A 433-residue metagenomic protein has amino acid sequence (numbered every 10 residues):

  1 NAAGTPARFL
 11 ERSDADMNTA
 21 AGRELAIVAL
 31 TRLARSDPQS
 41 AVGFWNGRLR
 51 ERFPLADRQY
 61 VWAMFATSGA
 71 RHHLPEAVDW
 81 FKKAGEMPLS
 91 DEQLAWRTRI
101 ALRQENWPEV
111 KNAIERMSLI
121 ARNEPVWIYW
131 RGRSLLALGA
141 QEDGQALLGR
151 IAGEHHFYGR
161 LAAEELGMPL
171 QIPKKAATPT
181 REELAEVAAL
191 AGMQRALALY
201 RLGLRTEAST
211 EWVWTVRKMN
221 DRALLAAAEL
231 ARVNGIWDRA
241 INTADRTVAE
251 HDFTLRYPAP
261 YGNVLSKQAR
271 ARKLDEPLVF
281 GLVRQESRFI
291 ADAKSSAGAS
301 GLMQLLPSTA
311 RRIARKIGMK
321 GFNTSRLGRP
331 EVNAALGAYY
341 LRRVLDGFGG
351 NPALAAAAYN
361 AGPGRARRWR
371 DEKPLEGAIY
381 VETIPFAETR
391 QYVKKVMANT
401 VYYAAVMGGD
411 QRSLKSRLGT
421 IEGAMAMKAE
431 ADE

Functional and structural regions predicted by a protein language model:
N1-L10, G153-K174: Long, contiguous interaction/recruitment modules in multidomain scaffold/adaptor proteins
N1-S40: Solenoidal tandem-repeat scaffolds enriched in leucines and small polar residues
L10-G22, R50-D57, K82-G85, A177-L190 (+1 more regions): TPR-adjacent "capping" and linker segments in tetratricopeptide-repeat scaffold/adaptor proteins
L25-S36, F65-S68, A188-W214: Alpha-helical segment of the N-proximal tetratricopeptide repeat
A34-D37, G69, H73, A152 (+3 more regions): Alpha-solenoid repeat junctions
A34-R35, A70-R71, R103-Q104, A137 (+2 more regions): Alpha-helix C-terminal capping/termination sites
G43-Y60, F65, P75-E86, D91 (+10 more regions): Catalytic glycan-binding domains that act on GlcNAc-containing polysaccharides
A146, P169, K174-L204, L414: Acidic, serine/threonine-rich low-complexity intrinsically disordered linkers/hinges in large eukaryotic
